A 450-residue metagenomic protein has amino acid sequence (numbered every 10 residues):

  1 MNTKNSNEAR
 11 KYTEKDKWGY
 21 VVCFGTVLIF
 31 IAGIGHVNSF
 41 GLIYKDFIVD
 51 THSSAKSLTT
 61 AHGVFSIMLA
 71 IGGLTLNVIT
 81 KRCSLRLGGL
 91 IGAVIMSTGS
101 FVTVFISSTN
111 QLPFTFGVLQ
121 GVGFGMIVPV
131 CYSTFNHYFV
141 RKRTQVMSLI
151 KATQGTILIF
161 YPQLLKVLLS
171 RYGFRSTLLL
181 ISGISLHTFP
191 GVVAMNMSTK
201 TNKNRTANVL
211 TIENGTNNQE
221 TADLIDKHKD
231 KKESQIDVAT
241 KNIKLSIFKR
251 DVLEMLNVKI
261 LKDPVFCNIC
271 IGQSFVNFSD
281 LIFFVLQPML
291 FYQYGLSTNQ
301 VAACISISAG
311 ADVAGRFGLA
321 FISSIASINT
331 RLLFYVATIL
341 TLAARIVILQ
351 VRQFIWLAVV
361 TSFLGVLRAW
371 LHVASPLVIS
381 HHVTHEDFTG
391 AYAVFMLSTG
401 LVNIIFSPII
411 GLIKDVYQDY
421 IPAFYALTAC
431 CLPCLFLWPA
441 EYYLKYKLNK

Functional and structural regions predicted by a protein language model:
M1-K15, P190-I271: Long, low-complexity inter-transmembrane loops of multi-pass membrane transporters
I31, G99, Q111-M126, K151 (+2 more regions): Hydrophobic core of transmembrane alpha-helices in multi-pass small-molecule transporters, especially MFS/SLC-type
H36, F40-F47, K262-A320, H372 (+2 more regions): Extracytoplasmic gate region of multi-pass secondary transporters
F47, G117, F124-F139, V146-M147 (+1 more regions): Intracellular juxtamembrane helix-capping segments at the cytosolic ends of symmetry-related transmembrane helices
I71-N110: Conserved MFS/SLC helix-loop-helix module at the cytosolic interface between two early adjacent transmembrane helices
G72-L85, G315-N329, K414-D415: Helix-to-loop junctions at the C-terminal end of transmembrane segments in multipass secondary transporters
K142, L149, T153-R205: Helix-loop-helix hairpin linking two adjacent transmembrane segments in secondary transporters
S279, Y294-Q300, F317-L319, S323-V378 (+1 more regions): C-terminal transmembrane helical hairpin of 12-TM major facilitator-type secondary transporters
